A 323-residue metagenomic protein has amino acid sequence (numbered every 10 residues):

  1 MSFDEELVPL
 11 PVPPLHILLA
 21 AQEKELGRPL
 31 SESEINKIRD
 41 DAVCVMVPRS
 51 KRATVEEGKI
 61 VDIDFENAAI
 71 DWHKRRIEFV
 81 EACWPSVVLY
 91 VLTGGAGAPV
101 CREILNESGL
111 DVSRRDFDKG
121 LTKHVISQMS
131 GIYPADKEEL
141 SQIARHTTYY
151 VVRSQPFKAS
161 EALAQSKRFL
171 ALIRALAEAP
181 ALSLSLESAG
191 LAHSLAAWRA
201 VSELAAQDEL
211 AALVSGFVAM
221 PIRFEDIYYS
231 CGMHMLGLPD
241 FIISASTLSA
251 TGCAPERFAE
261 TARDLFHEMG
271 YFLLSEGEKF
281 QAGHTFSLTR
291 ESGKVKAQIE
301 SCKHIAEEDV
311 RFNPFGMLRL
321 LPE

Functional and structural regions predicted by a protein language model:
M1-V8, G131-A135: A ubiquitous short alpha-helical element
F3-L10, L89, F157-Q165, C253-R257: Conserved aromatic-histidine-acidic binding/catalytic patches
V8-P48: Amphipathic alpha-helical packing elements
S33-R39, V45-R75: Short, charged early-sequence alpha-helical segments and their helix-coil boundaries
E34, E161-L172, R257-L265: Short amphipathic alpha-helical segments
E81-I126, Y133, S141-R145, E276-D309 (+1 more regions): Long, low-complexity, Ser/Thr/Gly/Pro-rich intrinsically disordered segments that act as flexible linkers and assembly
R115-R223: Internal, hydrophobic cores of structured domains that mediate oligomerization or house catalytic pockets within large
G190-E323: Aromatic/basic-lined ligand-recognition segments that form π-stacking hydrophobic pockets flanked by Lys/Arg to engage
